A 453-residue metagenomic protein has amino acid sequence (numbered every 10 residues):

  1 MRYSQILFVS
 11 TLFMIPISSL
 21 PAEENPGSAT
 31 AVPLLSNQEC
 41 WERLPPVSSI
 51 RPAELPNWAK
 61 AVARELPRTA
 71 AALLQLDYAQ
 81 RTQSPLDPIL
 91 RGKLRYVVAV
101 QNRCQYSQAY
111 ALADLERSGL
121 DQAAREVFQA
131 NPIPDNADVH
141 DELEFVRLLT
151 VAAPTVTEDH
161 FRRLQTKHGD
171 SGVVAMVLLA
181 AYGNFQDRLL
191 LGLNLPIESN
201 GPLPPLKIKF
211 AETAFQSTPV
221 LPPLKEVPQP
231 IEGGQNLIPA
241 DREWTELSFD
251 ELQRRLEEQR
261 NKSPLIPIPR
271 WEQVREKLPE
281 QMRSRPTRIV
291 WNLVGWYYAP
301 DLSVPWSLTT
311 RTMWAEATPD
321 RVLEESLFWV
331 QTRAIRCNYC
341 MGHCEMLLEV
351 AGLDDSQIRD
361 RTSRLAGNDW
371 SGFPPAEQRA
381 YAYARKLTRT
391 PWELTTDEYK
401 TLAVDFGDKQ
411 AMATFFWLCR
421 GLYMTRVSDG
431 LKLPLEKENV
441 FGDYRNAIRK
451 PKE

Functional and structural regions predicted by a protein language model:
M1-Q5: Positively charged n-region of N-terminal signal peptides that target proteins for export
I6-S18: Bacterial N-terminal signal peptides
A22-L90, E116, A124, E198-L323 (+1 more regions): Secretory/endomembrane lumenal or extracellular ectodomains immediately following the signal peptide
L55-A61, P88-Q101, K167, S171-V177 (+3 more regions): Alpha-helical scaffold segments that form or flank carboxylate-/histidine-based iron centers
R91-D114, S118, E126, A180-D187 (+5 more regions): Short, thiol/selenol-centered motifs that function as redox-active sites or metal-ligating centers
A124-A137, T362-P375: Acidic/His metal-coordination segments adjacent to aromatic residues that form catalytic metal sites in metalloenzymes
D138-L178, S371-F416: Acidic/histidine-rich alpha-helical segments that form the ligand environment of transition-metal centers
G192-A211, L402-A403, T414, L418-E453: Acidic, carboxylate-rich catalytic segments that either coordinate divalent cations
